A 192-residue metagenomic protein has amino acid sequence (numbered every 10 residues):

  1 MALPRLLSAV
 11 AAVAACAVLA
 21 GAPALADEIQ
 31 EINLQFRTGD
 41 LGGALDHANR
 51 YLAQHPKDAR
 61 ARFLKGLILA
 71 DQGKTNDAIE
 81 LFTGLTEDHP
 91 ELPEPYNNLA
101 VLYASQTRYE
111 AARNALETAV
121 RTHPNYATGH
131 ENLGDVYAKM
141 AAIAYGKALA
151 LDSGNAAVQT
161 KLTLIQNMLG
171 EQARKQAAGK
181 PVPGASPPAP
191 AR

Functional and structural regions predicted by a protein language model:
L25, A59-R60, P93-E94, A127-T128 (+1 more regions): Helix-start (N-cap) detector for alpha-helical repeat units in TPR-like alpha-solenoids, especially tetratricopeptide
R37-T38, D71-Q72, S105-Q106, K139 (+1 more regions): Register position in tetratricopeptide repeats
